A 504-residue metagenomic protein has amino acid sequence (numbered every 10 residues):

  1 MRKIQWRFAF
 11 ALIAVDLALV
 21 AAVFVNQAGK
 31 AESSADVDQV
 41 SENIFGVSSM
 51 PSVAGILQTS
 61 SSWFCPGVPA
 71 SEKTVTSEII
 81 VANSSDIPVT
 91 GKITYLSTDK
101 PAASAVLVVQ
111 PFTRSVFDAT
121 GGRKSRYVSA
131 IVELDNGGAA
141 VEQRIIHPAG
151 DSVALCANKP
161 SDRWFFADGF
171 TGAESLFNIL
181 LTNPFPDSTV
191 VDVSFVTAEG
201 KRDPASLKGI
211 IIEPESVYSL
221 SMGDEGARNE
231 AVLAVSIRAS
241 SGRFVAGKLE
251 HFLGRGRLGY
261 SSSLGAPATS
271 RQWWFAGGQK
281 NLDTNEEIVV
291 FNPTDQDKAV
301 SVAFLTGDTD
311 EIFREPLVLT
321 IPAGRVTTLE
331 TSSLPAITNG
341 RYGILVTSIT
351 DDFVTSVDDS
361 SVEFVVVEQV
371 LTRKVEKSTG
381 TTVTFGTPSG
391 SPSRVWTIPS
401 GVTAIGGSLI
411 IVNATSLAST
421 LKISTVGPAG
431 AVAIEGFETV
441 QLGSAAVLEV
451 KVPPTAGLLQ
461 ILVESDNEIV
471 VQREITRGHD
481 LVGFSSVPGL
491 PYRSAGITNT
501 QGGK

Functional and structural regions predicted by a protein language model:
A9-D16, A22-I80, A139-P184, R243-P293 (+2 more regions): Conserved functional hotspot residues at active sites or interaction interfaces
A31, V47, S71, I80-S115 (+4 more regions): Post-signal-peptide, soluble extracytosolic/periplasmic N-terminal scaffold domains of envelope/secretory systems
Q39-N43, L96-S129, K201-E230, D310-N339 (+2 more regions): Intrinsically disordered, low-complexity Pro/Gly/Ser/Thr-rich segments with frequent PxxP/GP/PP motifs and embedded
E78, A82-P101, L180-D203, A239 (+3 more regions): Short acidic, flexible loop segments centered on an aromatic residue
A82, T120, T182-P184, D192-V196 (+11 more regions): A structural feature that tracks compact, well-ordered secondary-structure segments with a strong bias toward
Y127-N136, V232-S240, N339-I349, V367 (+2 more regions): Short, aromatic- and glycine-rich surface loops/edge beta-strands on solvent-exposed regions
L155-S161, T171-S241: Extracytoplasmic/periplasmic C-terminal soluble domains
T269-S332, L345-T347: Long, internal scaffold/assembly segments composed of regular secondary structure
